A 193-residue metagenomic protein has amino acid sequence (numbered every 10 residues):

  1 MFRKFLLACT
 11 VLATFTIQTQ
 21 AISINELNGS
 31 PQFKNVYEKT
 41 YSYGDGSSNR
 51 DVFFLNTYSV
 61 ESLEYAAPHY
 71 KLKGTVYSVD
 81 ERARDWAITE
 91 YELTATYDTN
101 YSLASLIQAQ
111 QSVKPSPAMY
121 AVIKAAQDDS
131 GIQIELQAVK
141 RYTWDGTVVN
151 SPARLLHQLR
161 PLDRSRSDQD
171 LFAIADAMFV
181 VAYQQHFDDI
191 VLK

Functional and structural regions predicted by a protein language model:
F2-I17: Sec-dependent N-terminal signal peptides
A21-E92, D98-K193: N-terminal secretory-pathway/extracellular module detecting exported/lumenal segments and adjacent signal-anchor/first
